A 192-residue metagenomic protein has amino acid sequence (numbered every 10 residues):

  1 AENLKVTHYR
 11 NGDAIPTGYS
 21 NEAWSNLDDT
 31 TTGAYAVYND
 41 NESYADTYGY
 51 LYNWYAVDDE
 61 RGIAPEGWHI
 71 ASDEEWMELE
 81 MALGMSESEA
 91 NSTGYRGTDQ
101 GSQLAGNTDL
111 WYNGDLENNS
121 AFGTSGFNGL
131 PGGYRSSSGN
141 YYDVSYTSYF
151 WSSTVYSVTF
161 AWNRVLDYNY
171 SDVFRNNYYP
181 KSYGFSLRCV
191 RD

Functional and structural regions predicted by a protein language model:
A1-D192: Conserved positions within compact, well-structured domain cores
